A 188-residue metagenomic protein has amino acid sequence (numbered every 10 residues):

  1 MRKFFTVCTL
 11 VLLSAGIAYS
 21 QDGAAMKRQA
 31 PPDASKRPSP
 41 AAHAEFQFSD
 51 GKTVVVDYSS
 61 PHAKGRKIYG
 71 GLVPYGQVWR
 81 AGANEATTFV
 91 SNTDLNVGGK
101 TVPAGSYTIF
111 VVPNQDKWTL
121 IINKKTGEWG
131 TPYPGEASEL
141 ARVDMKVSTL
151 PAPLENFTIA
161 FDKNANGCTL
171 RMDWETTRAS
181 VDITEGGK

Functional and structural regions predicted by a protein language model:
M1-F4: Positively charged n-region of N-terminal signal peptides that target proteins for export
V7-G16: Bacterial N-terminal signal peptides
T9, Y69, V97-G98: Alpha-helical interaction segments
L10, V112, E175: Residue-level marker of positions within ordered structural domains that often coincide with functionally constrained
Q21-L72, Q77, T126-K188: Primarily secretory-pathway and cell-envelope proteins
V78-E128: Mid-length scaffold segments of soluble, non-membrane domains
